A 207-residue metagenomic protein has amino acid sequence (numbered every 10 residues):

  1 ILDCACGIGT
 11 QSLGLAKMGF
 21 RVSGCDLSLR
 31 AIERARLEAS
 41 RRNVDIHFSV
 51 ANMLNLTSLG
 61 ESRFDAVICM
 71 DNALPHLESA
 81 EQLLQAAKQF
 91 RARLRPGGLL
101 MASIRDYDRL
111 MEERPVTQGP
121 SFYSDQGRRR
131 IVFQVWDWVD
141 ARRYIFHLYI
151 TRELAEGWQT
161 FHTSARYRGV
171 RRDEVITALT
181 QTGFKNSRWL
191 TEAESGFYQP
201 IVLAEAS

Functional and structural regions predicted by a protein language model:
I8-F20: Conserved SAM-binding loop of SAM-dependent methyltransferases across substrates and taxa, primarily the Class I
S28-R30: Conserved SAM/SAH-binding beta-strand->alpha-helix loop
A35-R36: Conserved SAM-binding loop
R42-N55: Conserved SAM-binding strand-loop segment of SAM-dependent methyltransferases
S58-A66: A short acidic, Gly/Pro-enriched loop at the edge of an enzyme's catalytic core that lines a small-molecule cofactor
L84-P96: A short glycine-rich, Lys/Arg-flanked "PGG" loop and its adjoining helix->strand segment in the class I
M101-E174: SAM-dependent methyltransferase
R168-S207: C-terminal lobe and adjacent flexible extensions of AdoMet/dcAdoMet transferase-like proteins
